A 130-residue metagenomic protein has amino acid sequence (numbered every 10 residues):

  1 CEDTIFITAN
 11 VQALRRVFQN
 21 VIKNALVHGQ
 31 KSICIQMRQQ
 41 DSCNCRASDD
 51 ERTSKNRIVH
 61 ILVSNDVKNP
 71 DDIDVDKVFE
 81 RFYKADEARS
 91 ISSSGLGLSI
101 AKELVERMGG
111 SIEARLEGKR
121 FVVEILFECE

Functional and structural regions predicted by a protein language model:
F6-A9: Conserved micro-motifs of the catalytic ATP-binding
L14-R15: A residue-level detector for a conserved hydrophobic packing site within the catalytic ATP-binding domain
Q19-N20, N24: Conserved polar catalytic motif of the HATPase_c/GHKL fold
S32-N56: Short beta-strand/loop element within the Bergerat-fold HATPase_c
I58, P70-Y83: Short conserved segment of the HATPase_c
G97, A101: Short alpha-helical Gxxx[C/S/T] motif in the catalytic ATP-binding
